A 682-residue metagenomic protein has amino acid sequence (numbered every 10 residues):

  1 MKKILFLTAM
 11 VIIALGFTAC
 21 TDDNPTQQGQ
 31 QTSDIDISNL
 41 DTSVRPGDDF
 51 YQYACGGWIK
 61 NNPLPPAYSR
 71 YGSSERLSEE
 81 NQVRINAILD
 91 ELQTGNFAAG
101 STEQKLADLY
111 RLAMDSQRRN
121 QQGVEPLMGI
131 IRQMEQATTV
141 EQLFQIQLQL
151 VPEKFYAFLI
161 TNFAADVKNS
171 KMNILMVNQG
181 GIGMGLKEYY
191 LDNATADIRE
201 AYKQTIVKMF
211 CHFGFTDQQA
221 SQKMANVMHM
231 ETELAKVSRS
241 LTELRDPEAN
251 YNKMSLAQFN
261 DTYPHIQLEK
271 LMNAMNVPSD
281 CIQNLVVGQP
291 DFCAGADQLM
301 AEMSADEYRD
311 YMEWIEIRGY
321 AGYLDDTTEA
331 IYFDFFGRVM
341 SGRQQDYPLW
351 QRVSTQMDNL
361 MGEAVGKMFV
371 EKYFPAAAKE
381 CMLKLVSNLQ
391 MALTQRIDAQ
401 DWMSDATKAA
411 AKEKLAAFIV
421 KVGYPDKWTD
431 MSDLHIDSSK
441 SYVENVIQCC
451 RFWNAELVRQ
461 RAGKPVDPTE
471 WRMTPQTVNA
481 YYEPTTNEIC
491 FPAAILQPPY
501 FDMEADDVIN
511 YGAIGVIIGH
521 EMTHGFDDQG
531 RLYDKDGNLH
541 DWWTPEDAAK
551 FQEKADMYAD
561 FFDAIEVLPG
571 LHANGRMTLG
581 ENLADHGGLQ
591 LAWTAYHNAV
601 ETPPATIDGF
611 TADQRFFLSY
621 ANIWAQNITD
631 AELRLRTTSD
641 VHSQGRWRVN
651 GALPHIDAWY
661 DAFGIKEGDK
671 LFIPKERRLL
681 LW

Functional and structural regions predicted by a protein language model:
M1-I4: Positively charged n-region of N-terminal signal peptides that target proteins for export
L15-A19: C-terminal motif of bacterial Sec signal peptides marking the signal peptidase cleavage site
T21-D23: Bacterial signal peptide processing site
P25-S38: Short, Gly/Pro- and small/polar-rich lid/capping loops
L40-K60, Y190-C211, L579, H586-L591: Hydrophobic/aromatic-rich, well-ordered segments within soluble, folded domains that form packed cores
R45-D48, Y53-R118: Active-site-surrounding "flap" and adjacent substrate/cofactor-binding loops of secreted or lumenal enzymes, prototyped
E91-K384, N388: Noncatalytic, helix-rich "gating/capping" subdomain that lines the substrate-entry/channel surface of large enzyme
T262-H265, V286-P290, Y347-W350, S354 (+2 more regions): Intrinsically disordered, low-complexity linker/terminal regions across diverse proteins
